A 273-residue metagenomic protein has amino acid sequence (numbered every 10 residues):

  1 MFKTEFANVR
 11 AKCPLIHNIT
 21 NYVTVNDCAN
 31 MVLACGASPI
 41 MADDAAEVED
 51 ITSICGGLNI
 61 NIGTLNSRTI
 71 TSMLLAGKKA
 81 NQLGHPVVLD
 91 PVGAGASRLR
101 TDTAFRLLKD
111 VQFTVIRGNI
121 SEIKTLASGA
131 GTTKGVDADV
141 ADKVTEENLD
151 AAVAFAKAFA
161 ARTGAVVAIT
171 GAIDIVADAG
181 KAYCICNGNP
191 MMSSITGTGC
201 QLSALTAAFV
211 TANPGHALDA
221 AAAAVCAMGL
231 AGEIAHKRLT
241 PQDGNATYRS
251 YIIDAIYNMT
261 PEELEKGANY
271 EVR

Functional and structural regions predicted by a protein language model:
M1-M41: Glycine-rich phosphate/adenosyl-contacting loop at the front of the ribokinase-like
M31, C35-G84, L89: Active-site cofactor/substrate anionic-group-binding motifs, chiefly glycine- and Lys/Arg-rich phosphate-binding loops
T69-G118: Glycine/small-residue-rich loop that forms an oxyanion/phosphate-binding "nest" at active or ligand-binding sites
R100-A182: Conserved phosphate/ATP/ADP-binding segment of small-molecule kinases
I185-T196: Short pre-catalytic strand/loop immediately N-terminal to key active-site residues, enriched for Gly-Thr
T196, L205-Y248: Conserved post-catalytic alpha-helical subdomain immediately downstream of the catalytic base and nucleotide-binding
L230-R273: Charged C-terminal helix
